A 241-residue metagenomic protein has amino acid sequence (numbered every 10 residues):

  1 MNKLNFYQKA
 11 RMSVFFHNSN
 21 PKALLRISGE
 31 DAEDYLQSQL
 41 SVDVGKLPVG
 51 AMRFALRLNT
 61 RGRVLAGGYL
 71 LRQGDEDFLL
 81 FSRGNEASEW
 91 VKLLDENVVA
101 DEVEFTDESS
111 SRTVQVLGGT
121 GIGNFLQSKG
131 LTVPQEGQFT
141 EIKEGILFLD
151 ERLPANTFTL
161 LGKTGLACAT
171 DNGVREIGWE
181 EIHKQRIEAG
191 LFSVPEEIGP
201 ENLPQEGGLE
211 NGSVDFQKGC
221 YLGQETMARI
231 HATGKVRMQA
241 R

Functional and structural regions predicted by a protein language model:
M1-R241: Basic, glycine/lysine-rich polyanion-binding surfaces/domains
